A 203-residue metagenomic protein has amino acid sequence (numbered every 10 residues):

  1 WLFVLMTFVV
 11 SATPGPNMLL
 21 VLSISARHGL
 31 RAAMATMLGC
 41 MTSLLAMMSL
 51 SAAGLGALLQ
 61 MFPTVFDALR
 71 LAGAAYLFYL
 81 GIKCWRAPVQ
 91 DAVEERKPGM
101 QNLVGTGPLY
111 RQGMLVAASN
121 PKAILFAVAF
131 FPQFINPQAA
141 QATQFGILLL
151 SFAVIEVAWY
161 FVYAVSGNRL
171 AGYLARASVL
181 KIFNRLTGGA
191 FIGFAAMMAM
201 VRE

Functional and structural regions predicted by a protein language model:
W1-D67, A129-A153, A164-V165: Juxtamembrane transmembrane-helix termini in multi-pass membrane transport proteins
L5, S119-P132, F194-M197: Kinked, hydrophobic transmembrane alpha-helices enriched for aromatic residues and small/kink-inducing positions
F8, A12, L45-A46, I82 (+5 more regions): Hydrophobic/aromatic residues within the transmembrane alpha-helices of Major Facilitator Superfamily
G15, N120, G188: Short, conserved phosphate/pyrophosphate- and ester-handling motifs at nucleotide-, phospho-/glycolipid
A35, G105-Y110: Short hydrophobic alpha-helices at membrane interfaces in multi-pass membrane enzymes
Q60-A92, A153-G167, A171-E203: Selective transmembrane alpha-helices of multi-pass membrane proteins
R86-G105: Flexible cytoplasmic inter-helical loops of multi-pass small-molecule transporters
T106, G113, A118-K122: Selected transmembrane alpha-helices and immediately adjacent juxtamembrane segments of polytopic inner-membrane
